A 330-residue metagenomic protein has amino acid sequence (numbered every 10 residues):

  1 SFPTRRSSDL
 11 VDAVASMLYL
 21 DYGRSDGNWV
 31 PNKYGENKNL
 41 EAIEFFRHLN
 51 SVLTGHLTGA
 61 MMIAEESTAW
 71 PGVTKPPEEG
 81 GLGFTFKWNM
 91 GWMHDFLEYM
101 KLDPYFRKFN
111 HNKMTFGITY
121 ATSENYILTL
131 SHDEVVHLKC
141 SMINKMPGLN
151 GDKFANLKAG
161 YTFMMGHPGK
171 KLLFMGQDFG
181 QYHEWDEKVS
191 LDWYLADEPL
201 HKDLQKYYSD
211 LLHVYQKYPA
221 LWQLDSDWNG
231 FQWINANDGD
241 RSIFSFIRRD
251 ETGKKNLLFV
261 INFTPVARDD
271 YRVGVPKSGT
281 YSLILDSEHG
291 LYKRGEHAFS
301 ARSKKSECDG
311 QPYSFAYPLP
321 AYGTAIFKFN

Functional and structural regions predicted by a protein language model:
F2-S7: Short, small-residue-biased leader/transition segments that mark boundaries at the very start of proteins
D9-V11, M62: Hydrophobic residues within beta-strands of alpha/beta enzymes
V11-I43, N50: Aromatic- and carboxylate-enriched substrate-binding clefts and catalytic-loop regions of carbohydrate-active enzymes
A13-N28, E66-T68, V73-F86, A121-G151 (+3 more regions): Aromatic/acidic polysaccharide-binding cleft in carbohydrate-active enzymes
K33-S67, P71-Y120, Y126-S131, C140-K153: Extracellular glycoside hydrolase catalytic/binding regions
F46-N50, Y161, Y208: Generic structural signal for well-ordered alpha-helices, preferentially at hydrophobic/aromatic core positions
L57, T122-S123, G253, S278: Short, well-ordered coil/turn elements that cap or connect secondary structure elements
G151-F154, F163-L173, Q177-N330: Carbohydrate-interacting/catalytic domains
